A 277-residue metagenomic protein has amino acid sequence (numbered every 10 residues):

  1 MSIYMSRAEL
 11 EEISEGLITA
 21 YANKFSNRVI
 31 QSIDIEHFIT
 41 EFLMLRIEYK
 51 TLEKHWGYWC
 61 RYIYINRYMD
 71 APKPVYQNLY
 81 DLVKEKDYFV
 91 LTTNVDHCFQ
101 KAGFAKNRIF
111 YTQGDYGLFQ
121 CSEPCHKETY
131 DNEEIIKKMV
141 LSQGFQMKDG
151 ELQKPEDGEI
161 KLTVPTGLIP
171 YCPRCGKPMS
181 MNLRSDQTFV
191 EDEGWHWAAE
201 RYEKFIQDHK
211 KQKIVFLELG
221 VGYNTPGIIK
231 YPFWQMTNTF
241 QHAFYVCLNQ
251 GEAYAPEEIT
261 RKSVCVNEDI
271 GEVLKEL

Functional and structural regions predicted by a protein language model:
M1-Y49: Active-site hotspot residues in diverse enzymes, especially metal/ion-binding acidic/histidine motifs
E48-L277: Conserved catalytic alpha/beta core of Sir2/sirtuin-type deacylases, generalized to analogous enzyme cores that bind
